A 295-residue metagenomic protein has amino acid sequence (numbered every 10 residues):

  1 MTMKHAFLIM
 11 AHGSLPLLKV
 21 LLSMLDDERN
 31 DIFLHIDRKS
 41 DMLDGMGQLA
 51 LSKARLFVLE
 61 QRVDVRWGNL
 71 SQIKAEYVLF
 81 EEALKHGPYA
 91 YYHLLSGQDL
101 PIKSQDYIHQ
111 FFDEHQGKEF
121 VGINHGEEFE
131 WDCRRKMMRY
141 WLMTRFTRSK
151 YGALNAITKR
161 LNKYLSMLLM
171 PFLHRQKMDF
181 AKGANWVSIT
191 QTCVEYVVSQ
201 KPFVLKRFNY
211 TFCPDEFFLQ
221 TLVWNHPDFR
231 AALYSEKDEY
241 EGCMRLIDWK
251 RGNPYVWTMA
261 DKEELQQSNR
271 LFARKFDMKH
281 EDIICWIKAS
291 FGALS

Functional and structural regions predicted by a protein language model:
T2-S295: ER/Golgi luminal nucleotide-sugar-dependent glycosyltransferases, focusing on the catalytic module
